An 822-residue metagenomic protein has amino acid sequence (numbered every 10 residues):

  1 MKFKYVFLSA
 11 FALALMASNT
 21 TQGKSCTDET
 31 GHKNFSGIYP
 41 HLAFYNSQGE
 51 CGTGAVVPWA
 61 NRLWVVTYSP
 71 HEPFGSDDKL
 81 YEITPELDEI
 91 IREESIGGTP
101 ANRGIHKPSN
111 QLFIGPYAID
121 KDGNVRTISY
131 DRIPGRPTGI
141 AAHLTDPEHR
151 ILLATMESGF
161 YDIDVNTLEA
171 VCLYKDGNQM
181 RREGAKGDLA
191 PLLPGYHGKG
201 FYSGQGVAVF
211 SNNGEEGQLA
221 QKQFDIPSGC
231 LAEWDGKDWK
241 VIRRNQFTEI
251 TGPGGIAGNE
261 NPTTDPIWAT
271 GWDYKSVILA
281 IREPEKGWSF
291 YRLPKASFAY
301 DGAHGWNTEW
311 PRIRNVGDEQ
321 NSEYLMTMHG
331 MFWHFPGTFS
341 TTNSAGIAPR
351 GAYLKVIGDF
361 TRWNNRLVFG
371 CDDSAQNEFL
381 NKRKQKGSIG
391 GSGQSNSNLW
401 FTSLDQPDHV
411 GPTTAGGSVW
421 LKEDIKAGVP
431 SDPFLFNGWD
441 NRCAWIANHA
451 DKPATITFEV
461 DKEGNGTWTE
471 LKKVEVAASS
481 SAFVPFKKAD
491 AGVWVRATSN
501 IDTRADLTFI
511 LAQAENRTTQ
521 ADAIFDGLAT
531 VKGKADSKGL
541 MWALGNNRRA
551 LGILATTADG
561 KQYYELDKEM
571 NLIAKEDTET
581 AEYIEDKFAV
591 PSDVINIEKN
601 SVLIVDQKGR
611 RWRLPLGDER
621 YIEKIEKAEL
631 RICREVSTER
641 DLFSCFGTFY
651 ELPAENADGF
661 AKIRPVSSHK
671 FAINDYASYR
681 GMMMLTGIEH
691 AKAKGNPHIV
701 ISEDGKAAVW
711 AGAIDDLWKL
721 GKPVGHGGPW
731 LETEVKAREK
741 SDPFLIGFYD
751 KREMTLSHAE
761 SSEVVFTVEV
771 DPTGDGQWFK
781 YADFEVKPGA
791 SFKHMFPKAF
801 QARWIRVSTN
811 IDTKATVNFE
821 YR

Functional and structural regions predicted by a protein language model:
C26-G49, A523-K534: A short helix->beta-strand "capping" segment at the edge of beta-propeller domains
H41-D78, G97-G104, R442, K534-T557: Beta-strand-rich domains and repeat architectures in extracellular enzymes and scaffolds, especially beta-propellers
Q48-G54, S95-S109, R132-H149, N178-Q205 (+7 more regions): Repeated scaffold domains used in trafficking and secretory/extracellular systems, primarily beta-propellers
R62-V65, P108-F113, P147-L152, S203-S211 (+7 more regions): Entry beta-strands of beta-propeller and related beta-repeat scaffolds
W64-G98, G115-S129, I163-D164, L173-Y174 (+1 more regions): Beta-propeller domains
D78-P85, Q223-K237, L279-P284, F332-H334 (+2 more regions): Beta-propeller blade signature
I267-A269, V277, R292-S340, F434-N437 (+2 more regions): Loop/turn-rich, solvent-exposed surfaces of beta-rich toroidal or solenoidal domains
K488-A505, K798-T813: Noncatalytic modules at the cell exterior or secretory-pathway interfaces, chiefly beta-strand-rich lectin/adhesion
